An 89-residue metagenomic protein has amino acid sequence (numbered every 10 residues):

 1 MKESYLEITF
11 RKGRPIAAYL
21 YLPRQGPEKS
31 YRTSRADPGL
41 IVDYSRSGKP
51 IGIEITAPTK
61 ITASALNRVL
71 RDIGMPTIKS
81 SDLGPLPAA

Functional and structural regions predicted by a protein language model:
M1-A89: Small, basic N-terminal interaction modules of short regulatory proteins
